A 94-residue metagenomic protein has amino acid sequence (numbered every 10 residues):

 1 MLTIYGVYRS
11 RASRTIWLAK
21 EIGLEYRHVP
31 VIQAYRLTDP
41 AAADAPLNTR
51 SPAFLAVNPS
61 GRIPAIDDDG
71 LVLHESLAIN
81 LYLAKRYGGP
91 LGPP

Functional and structural regions predicted by a protein language model:
M1-P94: GST-like domain detector, emphasizing the conserved glutathione-binding G-site in the N-terminal thioredoxin-like
